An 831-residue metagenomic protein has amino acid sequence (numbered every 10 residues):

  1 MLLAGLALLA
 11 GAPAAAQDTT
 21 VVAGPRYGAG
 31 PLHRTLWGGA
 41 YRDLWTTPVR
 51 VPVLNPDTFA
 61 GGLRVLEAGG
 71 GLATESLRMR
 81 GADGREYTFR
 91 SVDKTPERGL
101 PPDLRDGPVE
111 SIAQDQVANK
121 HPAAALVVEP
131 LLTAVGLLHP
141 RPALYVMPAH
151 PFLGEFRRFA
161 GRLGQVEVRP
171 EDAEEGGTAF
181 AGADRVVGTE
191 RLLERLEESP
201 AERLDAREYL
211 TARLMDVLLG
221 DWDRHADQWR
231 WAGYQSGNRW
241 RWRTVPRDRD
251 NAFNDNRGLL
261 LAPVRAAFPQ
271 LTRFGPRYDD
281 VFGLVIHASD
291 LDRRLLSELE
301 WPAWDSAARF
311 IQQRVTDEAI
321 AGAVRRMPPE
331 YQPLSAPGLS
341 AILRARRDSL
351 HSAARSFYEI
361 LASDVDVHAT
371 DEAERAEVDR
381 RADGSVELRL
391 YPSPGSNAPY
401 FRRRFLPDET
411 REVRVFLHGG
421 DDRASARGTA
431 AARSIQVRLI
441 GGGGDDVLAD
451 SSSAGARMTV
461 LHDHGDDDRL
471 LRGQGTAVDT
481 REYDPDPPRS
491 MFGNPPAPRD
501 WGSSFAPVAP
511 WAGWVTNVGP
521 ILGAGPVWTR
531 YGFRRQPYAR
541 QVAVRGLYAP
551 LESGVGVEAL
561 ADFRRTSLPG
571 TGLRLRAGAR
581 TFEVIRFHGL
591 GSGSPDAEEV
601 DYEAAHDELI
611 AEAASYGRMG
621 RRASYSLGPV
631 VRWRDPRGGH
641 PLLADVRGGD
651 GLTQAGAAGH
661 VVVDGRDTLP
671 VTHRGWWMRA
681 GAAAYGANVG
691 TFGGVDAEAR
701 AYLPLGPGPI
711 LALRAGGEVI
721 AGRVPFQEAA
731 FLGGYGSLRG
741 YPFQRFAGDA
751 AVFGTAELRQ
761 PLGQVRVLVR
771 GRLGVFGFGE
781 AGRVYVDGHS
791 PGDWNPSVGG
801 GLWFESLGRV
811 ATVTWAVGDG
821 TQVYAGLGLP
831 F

Functional and structural regions predicted by a protein language model:
M1-A10: Bacterial N-terminal signal peptides
A14-A16: Boundary at the C-terminal end of the N-terminal hydrophobic targeting segment
P25-P56: Juxta-kinase regulatory segment immediately upstream of eukaryotic protein kinase catalytic domains
V53-E190, A212-D216, G220-D221, W240-V281 (+1 more regions): Conserved ATP-binding subdomain of kinase catalytic cores across diverse folds
V117-A118, G233-R402, D408-E412, G420 (+3 more regions): C-terminal catalytic region of ATP-dependent kinase domains
R257, R427, I440, L448-E583 (+7 more regions): Outer-membrane beta-barrel initiation region
P487, F492-S504, G554-D562, G572-A614 (+4 more regions): C-terminal outer-membrane beta-barrel translocator/porin domains of Gram-negative envelope proteins and their
A658, G800-S806, G820-F831: Outer-membrane beta-barrel "beta-signal"
